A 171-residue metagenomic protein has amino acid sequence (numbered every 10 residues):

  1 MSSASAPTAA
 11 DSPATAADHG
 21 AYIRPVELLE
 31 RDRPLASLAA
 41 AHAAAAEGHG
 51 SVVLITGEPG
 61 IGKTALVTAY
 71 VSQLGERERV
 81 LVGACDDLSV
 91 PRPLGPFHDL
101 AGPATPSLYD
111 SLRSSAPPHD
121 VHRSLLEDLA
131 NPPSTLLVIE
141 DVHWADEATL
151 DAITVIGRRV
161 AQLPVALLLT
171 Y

Functional and structural regions predicted by a protein language model:
M1-Y171: Key residue(s) within conserved catalytic/signature motifs
